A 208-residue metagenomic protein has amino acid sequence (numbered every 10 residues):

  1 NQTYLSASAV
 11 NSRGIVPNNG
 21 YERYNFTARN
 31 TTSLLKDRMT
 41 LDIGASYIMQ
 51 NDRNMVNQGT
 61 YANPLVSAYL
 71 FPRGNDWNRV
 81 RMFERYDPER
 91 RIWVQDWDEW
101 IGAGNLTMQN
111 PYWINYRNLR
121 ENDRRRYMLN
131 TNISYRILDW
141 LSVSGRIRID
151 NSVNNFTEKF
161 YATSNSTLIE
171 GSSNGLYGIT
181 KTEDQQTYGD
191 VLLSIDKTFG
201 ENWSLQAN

Functional and structural regions predicted by a protein language model:
N1, I15-V16, R29-R126, S144-R146 (+1 more regions): Surface-exposed loop/interface segments of Gram-negative outer-membrane beta-barrel transport/assembly proteins
S8: Active-site-proximal beta-strand/loop segments in catalytic clefts of secreted hydrolases
S12: Ligand-site clamp/hinge motif
Y21-T27: Transmembrane beta-barrel architecture of outer membranes
N130: Conserved glycine-rich FAD pyrophosphate-binding loop
I133-D139: Long hydrophobic segments that form regular secondary structure
